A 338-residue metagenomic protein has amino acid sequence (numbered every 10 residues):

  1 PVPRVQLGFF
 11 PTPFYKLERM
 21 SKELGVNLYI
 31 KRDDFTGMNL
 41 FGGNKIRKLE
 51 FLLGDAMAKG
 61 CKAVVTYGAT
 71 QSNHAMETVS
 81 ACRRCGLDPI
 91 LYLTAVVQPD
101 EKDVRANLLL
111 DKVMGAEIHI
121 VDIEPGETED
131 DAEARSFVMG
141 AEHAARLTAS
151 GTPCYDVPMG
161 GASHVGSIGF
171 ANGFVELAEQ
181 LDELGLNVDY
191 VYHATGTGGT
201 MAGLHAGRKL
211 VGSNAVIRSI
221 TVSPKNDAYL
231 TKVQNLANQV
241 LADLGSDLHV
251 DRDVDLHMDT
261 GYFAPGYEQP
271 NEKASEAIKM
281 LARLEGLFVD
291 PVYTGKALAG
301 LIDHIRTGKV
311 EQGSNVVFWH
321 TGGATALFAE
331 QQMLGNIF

Functional and structural regions predicted by a protein language model:
P1-F338: PLP-dependent amino-acid enzyme catalytic core
